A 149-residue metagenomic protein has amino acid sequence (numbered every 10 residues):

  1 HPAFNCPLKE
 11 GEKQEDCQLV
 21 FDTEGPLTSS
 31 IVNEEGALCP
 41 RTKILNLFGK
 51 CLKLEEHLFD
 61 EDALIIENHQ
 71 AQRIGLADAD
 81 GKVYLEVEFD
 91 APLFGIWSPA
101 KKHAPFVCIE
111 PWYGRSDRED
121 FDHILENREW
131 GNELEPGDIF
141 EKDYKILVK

Functional and structural regions predicted by a protein language model:
H1, I109, G137: A residue-level signal for conserved active-site and pocket-lining positions in enzyme catalytic cores
A3-F89: Active-site/ligand-binding surface loops and adjacent short beta/alpha elements that line catalytic pockets across
L8, K101-A104, P136: A short, structured loop/turn motif at beta-sheet edges
E15, Q72, P92, P105 (+1 more regions): Residues that flank catalytic or metal-binding motifs in active/ligand-binding sites
Q18, R73-G75, C108, E141-K145: Beta-strand secondary-structure signal
A77-D117: Glycine-rich active-site loops that engage anionic ligands at enzyme catalytic sites
E119-E126: Short, structured beta-strand/loop micro-motifs enriched in basic residues and often containing a Trp
N132-V148: Short Pro-Gly-centered flexible turn/kink motifs
